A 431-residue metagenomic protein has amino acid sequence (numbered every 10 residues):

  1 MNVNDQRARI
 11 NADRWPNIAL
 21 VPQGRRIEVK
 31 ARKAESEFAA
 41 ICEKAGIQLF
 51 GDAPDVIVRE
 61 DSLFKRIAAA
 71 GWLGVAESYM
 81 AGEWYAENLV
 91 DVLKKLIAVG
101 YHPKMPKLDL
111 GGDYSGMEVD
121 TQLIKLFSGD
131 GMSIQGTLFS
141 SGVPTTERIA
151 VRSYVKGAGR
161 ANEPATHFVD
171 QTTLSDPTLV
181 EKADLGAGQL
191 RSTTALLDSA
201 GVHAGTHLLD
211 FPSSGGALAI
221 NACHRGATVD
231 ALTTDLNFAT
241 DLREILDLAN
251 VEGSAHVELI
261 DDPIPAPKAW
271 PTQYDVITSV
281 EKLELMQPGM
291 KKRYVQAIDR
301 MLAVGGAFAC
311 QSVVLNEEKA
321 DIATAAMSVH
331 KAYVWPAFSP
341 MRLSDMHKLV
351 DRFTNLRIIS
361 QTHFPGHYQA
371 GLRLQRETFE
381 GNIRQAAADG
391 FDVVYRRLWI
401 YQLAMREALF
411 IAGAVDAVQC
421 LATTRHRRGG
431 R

Functional and structural regions predicted by a protein language model:
M1-V202: Feature captures hydrophobic
A204-S214: Conserved class I S-adenosyl-L-methionine
G215-G226: Conserved SAM-binding loop of SAM-dependent methyltransferases across substrates and taxa, primarily the Class I
N250-A266: Conserved SAM-binding strand-loop segment of SAM-dependent methyltransferases
A266-I277: A short acidic, Gly/Pro-enriched loop at the edge of an enzyme's catalytic core that lines a small-molecule cofactor
K292-V304: A short glycine-rich, Lys/Arg-flanked "PGG" loop and its adjoining helix->strand segment in the class I
G305-V313: Conserved beta-strand signature within the Rossmann-like core of class I S-adenosyl-L-methionine
V314-R431: Substrate-binding/catalytic lobe of Class I Rossmann-like enzymes that use SAM or dcSAM, i.e., the mid-to-C-terminal
